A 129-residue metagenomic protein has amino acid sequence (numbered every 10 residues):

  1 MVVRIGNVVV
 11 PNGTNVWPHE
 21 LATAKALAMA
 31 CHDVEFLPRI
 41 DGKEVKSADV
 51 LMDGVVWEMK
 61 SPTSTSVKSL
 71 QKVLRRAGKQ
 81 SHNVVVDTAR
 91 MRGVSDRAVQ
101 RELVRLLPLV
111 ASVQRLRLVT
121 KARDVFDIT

Functional and structural regions predicted by a protein language model:
M1-D33, D41, P62-T129: Metal-dependent nuclease catalytic core centered on acidic motifs
K43-K46: Short acidic/glycine-enriched loop/turn segments that link adjacent beta-strands
V50-S61: Conserved catalytic cores of phosphodiester-cleaving nucleases, focusing on short active-site segments
